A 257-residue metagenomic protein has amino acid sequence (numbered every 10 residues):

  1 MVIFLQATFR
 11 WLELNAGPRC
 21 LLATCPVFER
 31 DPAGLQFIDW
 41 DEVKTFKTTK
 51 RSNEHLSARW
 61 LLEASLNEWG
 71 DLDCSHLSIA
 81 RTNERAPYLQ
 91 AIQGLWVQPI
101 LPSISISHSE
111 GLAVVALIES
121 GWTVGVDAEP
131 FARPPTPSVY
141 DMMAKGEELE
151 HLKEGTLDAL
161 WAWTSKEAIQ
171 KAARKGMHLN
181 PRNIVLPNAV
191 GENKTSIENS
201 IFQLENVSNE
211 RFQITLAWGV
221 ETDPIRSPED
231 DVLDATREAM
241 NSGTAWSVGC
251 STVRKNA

Functional and structural regions predicted by a protein language model:
M1-A257: Core catalytic alpha/beta fold that binds nucleotide/phospho-ligands
